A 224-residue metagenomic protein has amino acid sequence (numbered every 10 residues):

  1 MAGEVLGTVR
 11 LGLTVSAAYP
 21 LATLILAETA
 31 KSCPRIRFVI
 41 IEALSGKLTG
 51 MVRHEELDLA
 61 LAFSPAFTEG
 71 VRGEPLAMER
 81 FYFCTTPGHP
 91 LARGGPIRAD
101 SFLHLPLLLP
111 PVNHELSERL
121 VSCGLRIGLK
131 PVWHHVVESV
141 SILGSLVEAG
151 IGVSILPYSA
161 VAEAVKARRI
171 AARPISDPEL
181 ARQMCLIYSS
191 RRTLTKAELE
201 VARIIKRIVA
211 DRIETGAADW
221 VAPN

Functional and structural regions predicted by a protein language model:
A2-V9, L103-H104: Immediate post-signal peptide segment of exported/extracytoplasmic ligand-binding proteins
L6-E69, V136-S139, W220-A222: Central regulatory/effector-binding core of bacterial HTH transcription factors
T8-G12, A60, C84, L108 (+2 more regions): Short, well-ordered beta-strand segments
L44-T49, R53-L57, A62-F63, N113-R173 (+1 more regions): Hydrophobic hinge/microswitch elements
E69-R80, G95, S101, S141-R191: Beta-alpha-beta core module
T86-P90, S190-R192: Short loop segments at secondary-structure junctions
L91-A92, P106-I127, L194-I204, V209-V221: Secondary-structure junction motif
